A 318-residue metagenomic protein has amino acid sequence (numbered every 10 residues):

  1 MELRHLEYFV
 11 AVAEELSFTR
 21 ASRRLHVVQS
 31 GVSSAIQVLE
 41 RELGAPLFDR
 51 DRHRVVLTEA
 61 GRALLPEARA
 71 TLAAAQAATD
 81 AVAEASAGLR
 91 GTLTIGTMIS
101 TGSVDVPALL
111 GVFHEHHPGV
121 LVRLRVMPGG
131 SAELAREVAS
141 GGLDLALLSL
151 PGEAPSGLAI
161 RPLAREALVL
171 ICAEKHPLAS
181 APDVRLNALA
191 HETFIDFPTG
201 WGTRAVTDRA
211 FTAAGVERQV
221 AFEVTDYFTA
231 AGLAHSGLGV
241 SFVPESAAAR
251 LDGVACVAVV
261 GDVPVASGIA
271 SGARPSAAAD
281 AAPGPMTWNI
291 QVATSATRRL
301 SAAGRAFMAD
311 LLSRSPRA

Functional and structural regions predicted by a protein language model:
M1-A35, D51, L64: N-terminal short secondary-structure element
E40-E59: A short LG(V/I)-centered, amphipathic sequence patch enriched for acidic residue(s) preceding the LG motif
E42-L43, L64-S86, L109: Alpha-helical linker/hinge and terminal dimerization helices associated with HTH transcriptional regulators
R90-A154: Central regulatory/effector-binding core of bacterial HTH transcription factors
S131-L143, A210, Y227-L238: Short helices/loops that flank or line small-molecule/ion binding pockets
S149, L178-A179, T193-A214, S236 (+2 more regions): Secondary-structure junction motif
P155-P162, E166, F228-A296: Beta-alpha-beta core module
G157-F194: Flexible hinge/capping segments at coil-to-helix
